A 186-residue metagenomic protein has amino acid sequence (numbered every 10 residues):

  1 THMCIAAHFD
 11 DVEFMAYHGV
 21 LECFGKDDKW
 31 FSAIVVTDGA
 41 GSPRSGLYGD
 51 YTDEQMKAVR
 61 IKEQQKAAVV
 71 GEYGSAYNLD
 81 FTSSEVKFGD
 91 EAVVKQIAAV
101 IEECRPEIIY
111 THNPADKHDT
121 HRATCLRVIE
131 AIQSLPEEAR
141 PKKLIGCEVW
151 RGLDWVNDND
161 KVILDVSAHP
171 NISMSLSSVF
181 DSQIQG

Functional and structural regions predicted by a protein language model:
T1-E103, S134-E137: Active-site rim/loop-helix segments in enzyme catalytic domains that contact anionic ligands
T1-M3, S84-G186: Metal-dependent de-N-acetylase/amidase catalytic core
